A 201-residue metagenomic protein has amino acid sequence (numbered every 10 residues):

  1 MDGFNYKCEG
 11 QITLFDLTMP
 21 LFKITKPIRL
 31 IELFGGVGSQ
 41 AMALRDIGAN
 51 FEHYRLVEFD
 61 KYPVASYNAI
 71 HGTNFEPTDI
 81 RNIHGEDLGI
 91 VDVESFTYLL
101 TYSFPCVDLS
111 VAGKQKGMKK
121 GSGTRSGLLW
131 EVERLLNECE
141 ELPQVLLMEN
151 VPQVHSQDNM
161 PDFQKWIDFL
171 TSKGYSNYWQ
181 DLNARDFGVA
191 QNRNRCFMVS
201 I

Functional and structural regions predicted by a protein language model:
M1-I201: Conserved active-site and SAM-binding loop architecture of S-adenosyl-L-methionine-dependent nucleic-acid
